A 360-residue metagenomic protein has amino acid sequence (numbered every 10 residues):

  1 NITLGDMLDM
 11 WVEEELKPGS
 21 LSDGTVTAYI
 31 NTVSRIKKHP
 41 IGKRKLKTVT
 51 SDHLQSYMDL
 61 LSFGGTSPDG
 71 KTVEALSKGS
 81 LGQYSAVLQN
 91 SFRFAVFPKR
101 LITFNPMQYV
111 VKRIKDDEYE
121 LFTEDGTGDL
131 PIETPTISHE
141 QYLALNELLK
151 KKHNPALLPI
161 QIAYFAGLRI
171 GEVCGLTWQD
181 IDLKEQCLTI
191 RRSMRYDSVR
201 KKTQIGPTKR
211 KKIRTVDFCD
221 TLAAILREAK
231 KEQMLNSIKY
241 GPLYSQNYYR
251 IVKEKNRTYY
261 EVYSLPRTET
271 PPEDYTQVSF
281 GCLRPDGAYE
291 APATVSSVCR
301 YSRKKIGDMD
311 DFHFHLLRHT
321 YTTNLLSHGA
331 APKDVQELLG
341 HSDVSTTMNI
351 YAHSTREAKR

Functional and structural regions predicted by a protein language model:
N1-K47, D52, Q233-L243, Y248-Q277: N-terminal DNA-binding module of tyrosine recombinases/phage integrases
G5, D9-R100, K152, A288-T294 (+1 more regions): N-terminal core-binding DNA-recognition domain of tyrosine site-specific recombinases/integrases
D9, S51, F63, K112 (+6 more regions): Phosphate-coordinating loops and pocket residues in cytosolic domains that bind phosphorylated ligands
I36-P40, S91-V96, L226-A229, S302 (+3 more regions): Hydrophobic recognition helices of helix-based DNA-binding modules
S67, E147-A156, A166, V216 (+4 more regions): Short, basic (Lys/Arg/His-rich) helix/loop patches that form interaction surfaces in the mid-to-C-terminal regions
A75-K78, G82-A86, F97, L101-F104 (+6 more regions): Basic, Lys/Arg- and aromatic-enriched nucleic-acid-binding interface segment
K112-D116, L176-P271: Conserved tyrosine-mediated DNA breakage-rejoining catalytic core shared by Y-recombinases
M194, T320, L339-R360: Catalytic-site neighborhood detector that most strongly recognizes the C-terminal catalytic loop/helix of tyrosine
